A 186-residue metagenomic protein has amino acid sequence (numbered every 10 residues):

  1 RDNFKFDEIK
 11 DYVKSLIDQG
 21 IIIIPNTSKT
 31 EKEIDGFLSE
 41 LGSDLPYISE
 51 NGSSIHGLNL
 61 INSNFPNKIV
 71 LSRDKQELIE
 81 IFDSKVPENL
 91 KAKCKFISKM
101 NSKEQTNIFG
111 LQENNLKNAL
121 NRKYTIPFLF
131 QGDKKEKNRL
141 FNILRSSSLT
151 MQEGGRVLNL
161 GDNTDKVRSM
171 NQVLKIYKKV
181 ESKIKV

Functional and structural regions predicted by a protein language model:
R1-N3, F65-I69, G155-G161: Glycine-rich phosphate-binding "P-loop"
D2-K5, V186: Conserved cytosolic headpiece of P-type ATPases
D2-N3, G36, N138-F141: Short, glycine/acidic-enriched capping/hinge loops at junctions between secondary-structure elements
D2-N3, T27, K134, N163: Short loop or secondary-structure boundary microenvironments that flank and position key functional residues
K5-S98: Active-site phosphate-binding/coordination module
N89-V186: Conserved acidic, metal-coordinating active-site core of Asp-based, Mg2+-dependent phosphoryl-transfer enzymes
